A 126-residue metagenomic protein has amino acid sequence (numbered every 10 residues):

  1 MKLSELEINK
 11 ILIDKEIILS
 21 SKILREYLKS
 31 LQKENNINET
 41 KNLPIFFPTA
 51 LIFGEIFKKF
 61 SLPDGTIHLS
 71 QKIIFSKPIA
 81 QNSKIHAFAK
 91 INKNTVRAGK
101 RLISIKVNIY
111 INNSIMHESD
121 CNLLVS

Functional and structural regions predicted by a protein language model:
M1-S70: Hot-dog-fold acyl-thioester-processing enzymes
K2, I79-S126: HotDog/MaoC-like acyl-thioester-processing domains
E16, K72, E118-N122: Well-ordered beta-strand positions in beta-sheet-rich domains
E34-E39, F75-S76, N94-R97: Short helix-to-loop capping/linker segments positioned immediately adjacent to catalytic or ligand/cofactor-binding
F60, S76-A80: Short aromatic-glycine motifs in intrinsically disordered, low-complexity regions
S70-S76, K90-I91: Short structured motifs
